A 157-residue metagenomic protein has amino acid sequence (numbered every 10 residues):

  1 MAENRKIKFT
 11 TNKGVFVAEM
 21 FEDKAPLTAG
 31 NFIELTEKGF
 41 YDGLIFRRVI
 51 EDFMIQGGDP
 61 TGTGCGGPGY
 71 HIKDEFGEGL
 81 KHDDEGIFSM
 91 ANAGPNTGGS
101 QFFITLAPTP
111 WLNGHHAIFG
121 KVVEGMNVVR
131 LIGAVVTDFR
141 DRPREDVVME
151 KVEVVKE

Functional and structural regions predicted by a protein language model:
M1-E157: Cyclophilin-like peptidyl-prolyl cis-trans isomerases
